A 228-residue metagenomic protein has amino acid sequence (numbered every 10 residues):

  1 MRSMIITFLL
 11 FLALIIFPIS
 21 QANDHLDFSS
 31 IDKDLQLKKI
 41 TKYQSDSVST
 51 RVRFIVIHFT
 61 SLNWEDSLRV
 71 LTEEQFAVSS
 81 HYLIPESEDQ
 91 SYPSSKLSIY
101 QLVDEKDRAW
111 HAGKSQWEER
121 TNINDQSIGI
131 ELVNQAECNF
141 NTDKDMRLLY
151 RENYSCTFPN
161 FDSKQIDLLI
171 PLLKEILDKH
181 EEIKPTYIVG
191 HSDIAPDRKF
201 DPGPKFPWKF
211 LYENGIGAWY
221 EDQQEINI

Functional and structural regions predicted by a protein language model:
M1-T7: Positively charged n-region of N-terminal signal peptides that target proteins for export
F8-F28: Bacterial Sec-dependent signal peptides at the C-terminal "C-region" and cleavage site
S20, A136-N139, A195-R198: Short, well-ordered, mixed-charge alpha-helical segments that flank or form enzyme active sites
H25-E182: Active-site-adjacent loop/helix surface patches within enzyme catalytic domains that shape the substrate-binding cleft
T72, D145-L148, F200-Y212: Short, surface-exposed, charged loop/turn segments at secondary-structure junctions
L83, P204-I228: Acidic, His- and aromatic-enriched active-site or binding-groove loops in soluble protein domains that engage sugars
K179-R198: Acidic/histidine-rich, metal-coordinating catalytic segments
